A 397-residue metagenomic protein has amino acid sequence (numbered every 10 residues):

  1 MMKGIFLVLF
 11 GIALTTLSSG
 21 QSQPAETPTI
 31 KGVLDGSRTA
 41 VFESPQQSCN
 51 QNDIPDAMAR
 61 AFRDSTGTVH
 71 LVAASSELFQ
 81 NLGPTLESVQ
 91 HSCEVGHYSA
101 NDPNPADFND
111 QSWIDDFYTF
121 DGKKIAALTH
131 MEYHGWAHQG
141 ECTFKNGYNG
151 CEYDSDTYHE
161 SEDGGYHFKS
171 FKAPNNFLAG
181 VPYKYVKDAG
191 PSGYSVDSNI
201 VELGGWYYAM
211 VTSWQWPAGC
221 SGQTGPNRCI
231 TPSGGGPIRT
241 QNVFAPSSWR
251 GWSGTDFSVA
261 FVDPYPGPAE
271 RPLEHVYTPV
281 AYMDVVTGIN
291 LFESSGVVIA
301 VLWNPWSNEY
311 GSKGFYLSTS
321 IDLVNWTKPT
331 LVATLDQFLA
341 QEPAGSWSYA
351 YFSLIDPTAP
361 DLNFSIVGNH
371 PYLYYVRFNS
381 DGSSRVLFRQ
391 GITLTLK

Functional and structural regions predicted by a protein language model:
M1-I5: Positively charged n-region of N-terminal signal peptides that target proteins for export
F6-T16: Bacterial N-terminal signal peptides
Q21-D110, Y118-K187, L203-Y282, L291-P343 (+1 more regions): Beta-rich carbohydrate-recognition and catalytic domains
P55-A57, Q111-W113, Y194-D197, M283-V286 (+2 more regions): Beta-rich catalytic cores
A61, F117, S198-I200, T287-I289 (+1 more regions): Hydrophobic core register within WD40 beta-propeller blades
G190-W206: Short, intrinsically disordered, low-complexity segments enriched in Ser/Thr and Pro
S348-A350, I355-L362: A short, acidic, amphipathic alpha-helical segment used as a generic capping/interface helix at domain edges
